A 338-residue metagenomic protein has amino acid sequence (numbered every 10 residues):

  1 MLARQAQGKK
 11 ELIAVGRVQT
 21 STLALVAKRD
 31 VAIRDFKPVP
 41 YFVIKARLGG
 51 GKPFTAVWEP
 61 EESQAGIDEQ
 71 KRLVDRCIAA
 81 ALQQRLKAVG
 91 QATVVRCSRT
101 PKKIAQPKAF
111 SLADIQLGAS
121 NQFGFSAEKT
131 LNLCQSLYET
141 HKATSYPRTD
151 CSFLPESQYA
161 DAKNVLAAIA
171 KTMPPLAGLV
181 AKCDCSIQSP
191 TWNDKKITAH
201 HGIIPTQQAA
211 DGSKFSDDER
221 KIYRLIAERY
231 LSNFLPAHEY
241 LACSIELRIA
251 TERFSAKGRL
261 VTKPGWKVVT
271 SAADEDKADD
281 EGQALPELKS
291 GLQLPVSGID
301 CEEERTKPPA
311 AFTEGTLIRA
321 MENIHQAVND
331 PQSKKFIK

Functional and structural regions predicted by a protein language model:
M1-P101, D184, I197-P264: Phosphate-backbone binding and catalysis cores of DNA-processing enzymes
A65-I67, E156-Q158, K267: Short alpha-helical linear motifs
L73-I222, F234, Y240-A242, E275-K338: Structured DNA-binding interfaces in DNA transaction proteins
E252-S290: Polybasic, glycine- and aromatic-enriched phosphate-binding surface used to engage nucleic acids
